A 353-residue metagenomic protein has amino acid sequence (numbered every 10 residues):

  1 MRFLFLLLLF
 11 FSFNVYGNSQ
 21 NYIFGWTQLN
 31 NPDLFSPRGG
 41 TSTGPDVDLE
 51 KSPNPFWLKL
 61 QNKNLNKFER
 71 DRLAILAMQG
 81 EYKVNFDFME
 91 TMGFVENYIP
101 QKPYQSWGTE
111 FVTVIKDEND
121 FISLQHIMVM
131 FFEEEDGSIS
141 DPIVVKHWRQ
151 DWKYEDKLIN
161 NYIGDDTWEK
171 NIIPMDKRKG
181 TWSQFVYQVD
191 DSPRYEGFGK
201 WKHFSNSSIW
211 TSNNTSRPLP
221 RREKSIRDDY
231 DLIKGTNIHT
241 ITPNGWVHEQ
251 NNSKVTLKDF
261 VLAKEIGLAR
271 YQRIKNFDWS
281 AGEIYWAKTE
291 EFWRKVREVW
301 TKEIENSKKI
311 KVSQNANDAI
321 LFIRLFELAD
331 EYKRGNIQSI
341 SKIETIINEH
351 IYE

Functional and structural regions predicted by a protein language model:
F3-S12: Sec-dependent N-terminal signal peptides
N18-A77, E90-V95, P100-K102, F121-S123 (+3 more regions): Amphipathic/hydrophobic helical signal segments and adjacent flexible N-terminal regions that mediate secretion
K83-M92, I127-M130, N213-R222, E249-V255: Generic short beta-strand segments
T91-V95, F131-D136, K254-K264: Short, cysteine-centered beta-strand-loop-beta hairpins and adjacent loop/turn segments enriched in charged/polar
P100-K102, S106-K116, Q125, K234-I241 (+1 more regions): Hydrophobic/aromatic beta-strand elements that line small-molecule binding cavities or substrate pockets in beta-rich
K116-Y162, K170: Extended amphipathic alpha-helical segments with heptad-repeat/coiled-coil character used for oligomerization, fusion
P174-K234: Short helix-loop boundary/capping segments
N237-E298, K302: Active-site/pore-lining binding-face segments in mid-to-C-terminal subdomains
